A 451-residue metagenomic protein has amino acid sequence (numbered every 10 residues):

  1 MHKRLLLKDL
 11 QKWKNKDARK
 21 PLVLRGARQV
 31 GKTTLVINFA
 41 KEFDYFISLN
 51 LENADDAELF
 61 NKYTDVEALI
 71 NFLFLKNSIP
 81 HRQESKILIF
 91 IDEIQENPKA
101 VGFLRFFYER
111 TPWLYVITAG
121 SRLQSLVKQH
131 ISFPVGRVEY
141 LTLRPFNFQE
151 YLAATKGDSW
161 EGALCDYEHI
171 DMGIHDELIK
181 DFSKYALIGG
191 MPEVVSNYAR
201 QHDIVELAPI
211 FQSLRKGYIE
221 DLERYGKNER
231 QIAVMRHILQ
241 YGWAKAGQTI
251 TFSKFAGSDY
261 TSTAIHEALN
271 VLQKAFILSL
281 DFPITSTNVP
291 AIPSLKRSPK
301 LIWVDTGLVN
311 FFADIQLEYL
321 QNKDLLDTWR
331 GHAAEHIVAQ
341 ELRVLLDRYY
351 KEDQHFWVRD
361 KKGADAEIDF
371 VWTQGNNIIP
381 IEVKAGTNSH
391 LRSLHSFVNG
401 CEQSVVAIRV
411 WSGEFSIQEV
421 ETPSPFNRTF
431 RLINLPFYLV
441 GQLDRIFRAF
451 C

Functional and structural regions predicted by a protein language model:
M1-N15: N-terminal pre-Walker A segment at the start of P-loop NTPase domains
K14-L22, Q29, N38-Y45, I79 (+1 more regions): A cross-kingdom feature that marks ATP-driven nucleic-acid transaction machinery
K32: Conserved lysine of the Walker
N53-S85: Short glycine-rich substrate-engagement loop in P-loop NTPases that contacts/grips substrate
H81-A100: Conserved P-loop NTPase "ATPase switch" module shared by AAA+ and STAND
F90, Y115-S121, T142: Structural recognition of the conserved hydrophobic beta-strand(s) that form the central parallel beta-sheet of P-loop
Q124-Y140, A153-G157: Short regulatory helix/loop adjacent to the ATP-binding pocket of P-loop NTPases
A153-I337, D347, Q354, V358-G363: Interdomain hinge/linker elements that couple catalytic modules in large macromolecular machines
